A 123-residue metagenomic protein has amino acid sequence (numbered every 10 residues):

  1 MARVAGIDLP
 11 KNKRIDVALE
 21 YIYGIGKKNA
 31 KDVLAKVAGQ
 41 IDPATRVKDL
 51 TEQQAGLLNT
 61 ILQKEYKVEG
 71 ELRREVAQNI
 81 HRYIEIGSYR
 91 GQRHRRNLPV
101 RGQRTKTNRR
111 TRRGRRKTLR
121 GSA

Functional and structural regions predicted by a protein language model:
V4-K11, V17, I41-T45: Surface-exposed, charge/polar-rich loops and edge strands
L34-L72: Electropositive
L58-R93: Mid-chain, well-packed structural core segment of small domains
S88-A123: Arg/Lys-rich, often Gly-containing low-complexity segments of ribosomal proteins
